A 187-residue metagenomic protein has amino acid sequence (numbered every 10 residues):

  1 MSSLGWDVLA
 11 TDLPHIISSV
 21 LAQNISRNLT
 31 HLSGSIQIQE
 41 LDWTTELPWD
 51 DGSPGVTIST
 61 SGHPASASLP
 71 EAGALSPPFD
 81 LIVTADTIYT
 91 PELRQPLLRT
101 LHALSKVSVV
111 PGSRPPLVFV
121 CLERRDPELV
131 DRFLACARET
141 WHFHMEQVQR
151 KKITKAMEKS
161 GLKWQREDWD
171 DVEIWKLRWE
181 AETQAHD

Functional and structural regions predicted by a protein language model:
M1-D187: S-adenosylmethionine-dependent methyltransferases
